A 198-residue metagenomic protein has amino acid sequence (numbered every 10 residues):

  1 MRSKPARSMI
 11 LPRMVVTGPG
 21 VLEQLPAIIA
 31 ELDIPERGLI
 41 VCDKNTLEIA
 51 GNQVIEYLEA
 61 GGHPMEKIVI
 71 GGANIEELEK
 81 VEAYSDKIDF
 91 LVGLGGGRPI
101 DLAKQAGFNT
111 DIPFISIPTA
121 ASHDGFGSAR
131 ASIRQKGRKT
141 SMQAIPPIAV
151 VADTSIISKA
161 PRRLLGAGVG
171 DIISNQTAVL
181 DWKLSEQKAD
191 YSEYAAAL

Functional and structural regions predicted by a protein language model:
M1-F90, G166: ATP/NTP phosphate-donor binding region
R13, N109-L198: A glycine/threonine-rich phosphate-anchoring loop and its flanking beta-alpha core in nucleotide/phosphate-binding
V41-C42, G95, A152: Short beta-strand/turn micro-motifs composed of small residues that flank or help shape donor/cofactor-binding pockets
T46, A73, R98, A121 (+1 more regions): Glycine-/small-residue-rich active-site loops that bind phosphorylated ligands and cofactors
A50-N52, L102-K104, F126-G127, P161: Short glycine-/acidic-enriched loop or helix-start segments at secondary-structure transitions that form or flank
S85-A120: A short, small-residue-rich loop immediately preceding and capping a beta-strand
